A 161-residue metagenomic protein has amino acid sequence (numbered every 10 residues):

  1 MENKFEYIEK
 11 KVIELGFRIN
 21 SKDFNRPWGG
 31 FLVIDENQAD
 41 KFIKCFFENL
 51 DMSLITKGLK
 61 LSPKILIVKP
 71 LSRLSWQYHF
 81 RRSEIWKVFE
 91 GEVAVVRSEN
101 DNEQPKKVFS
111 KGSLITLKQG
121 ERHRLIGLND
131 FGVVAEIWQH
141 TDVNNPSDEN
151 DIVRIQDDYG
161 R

Functional and structural regions predicted by a protein language model:
M1-L61, I152-R161: A short, N-terminal "cap"/entry segment at the start of jelly-roll beta-barrel domains of the cupin/DSBH fold
N49-D51, K64-R82: Conserved short histidine dyad/triad with adjacent acidic residue
M52-G58, L74-H79, K87, K106-K107 (+1 more regions): Short histidine-centered beta-strand/loop micro-motifs that create catalytic or ligand/metal-coordination sites
P63-I67, I85, K106, L114-T116: Conserved hydrophobic/aromatic beta-strand scaffold that supports enzyme active sites
K69-P70, F80-N100: Glycine- and acidic-residue-biased ligand/ion/polar-headgroup-sensing regions
E99-H123: Short acidic-glycine-tyrosine-enriched beta hairpin
R124-R161: Double-stranded beta-helix
